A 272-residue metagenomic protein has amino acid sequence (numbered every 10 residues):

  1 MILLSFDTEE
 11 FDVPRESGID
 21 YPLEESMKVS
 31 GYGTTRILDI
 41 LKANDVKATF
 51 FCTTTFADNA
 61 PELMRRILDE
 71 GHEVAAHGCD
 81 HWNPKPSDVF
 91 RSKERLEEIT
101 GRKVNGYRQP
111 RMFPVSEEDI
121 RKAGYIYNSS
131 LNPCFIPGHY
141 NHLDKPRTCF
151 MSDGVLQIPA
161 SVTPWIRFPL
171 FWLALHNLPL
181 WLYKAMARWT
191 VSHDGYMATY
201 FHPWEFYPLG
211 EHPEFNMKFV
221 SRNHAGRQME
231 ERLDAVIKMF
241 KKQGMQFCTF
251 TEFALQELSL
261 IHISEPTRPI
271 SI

Functional and structural regions predicted by a protein language model:
M1-E70: Active-site beta->alpha N-cap acidic-glycine motif
F6-T8, Y32, L38, N44 (+1 more regions): Catalytic grooves of carbohydrate-active enzymes
D12-P14, D58-A60, W82-P84, P114-E118 (+4 more regions): Short catalytic/ligand-binding loop motif for oxyanion handling, primarily in non-cytosolic enzymes, centered on
P14, E97-E98, R102-Y200: Active-site-adjacent pocket scaffolds in enzyme catalytic domains
P22-K28, T53, G78-N83, V104-N105 (+2 more regions): The substrate-binding groove and active-site-proximal loops of carbohydrate-active enzymes, especially glycoside
K42-S116, Y125-I126, S130-L131, G154-L156 (+1 more regions): Metal-dependent polysaccharide deacetylase catalytic core of the NodB/CE4 family, i.e., the active-site-bearing domain
C52-T53, Q109-P110, G244-Q256: Acidic carboxylate-rich catalytic motifs and surrounding loops in phosphoryl-/glycosyl-chemistry enzymes
I261-I272: Single conserved hydrophobic/aromatic residue that forms the stacking wall/gate of nucleotide- or nucleobase-binding
